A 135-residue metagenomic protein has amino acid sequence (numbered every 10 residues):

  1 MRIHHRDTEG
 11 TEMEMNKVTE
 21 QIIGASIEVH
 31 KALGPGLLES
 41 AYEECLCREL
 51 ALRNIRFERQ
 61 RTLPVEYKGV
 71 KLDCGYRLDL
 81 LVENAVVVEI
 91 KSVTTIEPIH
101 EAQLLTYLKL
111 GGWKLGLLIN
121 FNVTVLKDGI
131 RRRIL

Functional and structural regions predicted by a protein language model:
H4-E14: Short, low-complexity, charge-dense intrinsically disordered segments
M15-G24, P35-E39, E43, C47: Nuclease catalytic cores
G34, F57, L78-I96, Y107: Conserved catalytic cores of phosphodiester-cleaving nucleases, focusing on short active-site segments
A51-K68: A short acidic/basic microdomain associated with nuclease active sites
Y67-D73, K127: Acidic pyrophosphate-coordinating catalytic loop
K91-L135: Nucleic-acid nuclease catalytic cores
